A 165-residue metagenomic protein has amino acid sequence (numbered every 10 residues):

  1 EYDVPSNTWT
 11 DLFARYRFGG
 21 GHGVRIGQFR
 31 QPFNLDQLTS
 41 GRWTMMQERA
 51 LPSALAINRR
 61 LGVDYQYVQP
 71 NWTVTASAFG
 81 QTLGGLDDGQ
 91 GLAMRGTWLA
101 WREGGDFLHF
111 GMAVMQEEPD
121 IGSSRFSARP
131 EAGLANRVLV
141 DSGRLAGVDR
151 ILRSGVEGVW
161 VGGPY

Functional and structural regions predicted by a protein language model:
E1-D120: Outer membrane beta-barrel
D88-Y165: Surface-exposed beta-loop-beta
